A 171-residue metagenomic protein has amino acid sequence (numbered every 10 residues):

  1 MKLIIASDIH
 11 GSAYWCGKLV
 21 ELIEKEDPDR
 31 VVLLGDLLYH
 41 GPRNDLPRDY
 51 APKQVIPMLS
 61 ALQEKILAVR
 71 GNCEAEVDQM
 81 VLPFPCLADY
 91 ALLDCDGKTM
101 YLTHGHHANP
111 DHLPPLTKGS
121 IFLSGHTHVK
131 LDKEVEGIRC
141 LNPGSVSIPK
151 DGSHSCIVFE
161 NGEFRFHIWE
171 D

Functional and structural regions predicted by a protein language model:
K2, L92-D96, E134-D171: Binuclear metal-dependent phosphoesterase catalytic core
K2-C95: Core catalytic region of metal-dependent phosphoesterases/phosphodiesterases, especially metallo-beta-lactamase-like
A6, T103, N142-G144: Thr-Gly-centered strand-to-loop micro-motif
H10-Y14, Y39-G41, N72-Q79, H107-L113 (+2 more regions): Active-site environment of divalent metal-dependent phosphoester hydrolases
E21-L22, T117, V158: Short, solvent-exposed amphipathic alpha-helical segments in soluble enzyme and RNA/protein-processing domains
V32, L67-V69, I121-L123, R139-L141 (+1 more regions): Hydrophobic/aromatic beta-strand patches that form the interior of the parallel beta-sheet core in alpha/beta enzyme
L82-L131: Internal catalytic-core helix/loop-beta-alpha segment that presents or stabilizes conserved functional determinants
